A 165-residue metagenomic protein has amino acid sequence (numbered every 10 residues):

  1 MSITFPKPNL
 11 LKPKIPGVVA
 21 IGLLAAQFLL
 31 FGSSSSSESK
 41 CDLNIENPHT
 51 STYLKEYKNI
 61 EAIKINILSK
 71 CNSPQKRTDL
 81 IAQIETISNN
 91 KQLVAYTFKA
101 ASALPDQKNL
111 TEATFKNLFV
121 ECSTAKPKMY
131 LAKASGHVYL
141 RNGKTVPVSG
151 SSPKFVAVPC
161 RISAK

Functional and structural regions predicted by a protein language model:
M1-Y57: N-terminal prepro-regions of secreted/extracellular proteins
S35-S36, N66, N117, F155: Disulfide-bonded cysteine motifs in exported proteins
L43-N89: Short, surface-exposed binding/anchoring microloops in extracellular/periplasmic proteins
V94-T111: Solvent-exposed serine/threonine-rich low-complexity stretches and specific carbohydrate-binding patches
E112-A125: Signal that preferentially marks extracellular ectodomain short beta-strand elements of beta-sandwich modules
A125-P147: Internal, hydrophobic beta-strand segments that form the core of beta-sheet-rich folds
R141-K165: Short beta-strand elements
